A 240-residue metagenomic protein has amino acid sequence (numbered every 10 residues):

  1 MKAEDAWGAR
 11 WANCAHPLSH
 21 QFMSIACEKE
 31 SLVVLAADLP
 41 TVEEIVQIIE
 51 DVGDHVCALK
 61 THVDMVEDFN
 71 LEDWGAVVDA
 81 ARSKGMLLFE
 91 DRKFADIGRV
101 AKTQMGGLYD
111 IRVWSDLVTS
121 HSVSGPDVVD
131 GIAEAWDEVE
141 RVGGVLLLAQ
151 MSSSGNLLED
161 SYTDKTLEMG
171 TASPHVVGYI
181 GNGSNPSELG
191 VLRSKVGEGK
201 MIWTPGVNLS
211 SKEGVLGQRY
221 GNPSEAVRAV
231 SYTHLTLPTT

Functional and structural regions predicted by a protein language model:
M1-S83, L87-F89, D96, Y162 (+3 more regions): Conserved N-terminal beta1-alpha1 strand-loop-helix module at the mouth
A12-F22, R82-L87, A135-L147, S194-K200: P-loop/Walker A phosphate-binding loop and immediately adjacent motor/lid segment at beta-alpha junctions
S19, I49, W74-V78, M105 (+4 more regions): Generic structural signal for well-ordered alpha-helices, preferentially at hydrophobic/aromatic core positions
V33-A37, L59-T61, L88-E90, S120 (+4 more regions): Hydrophobic faces of well-ordered beta-strands that scaffold small-molecule active sites in alpha/beta enzyme cores
D38-P40, H62-V66, K93-I97, H121-V123 (+3 more regions): Active-site beta-loop-alpha junctions enriched in small/polar residues
G98-S187, G199: Conserved anion-binding
G183-A229: A C-terminal functional module that forms or caps the active site or interfaces directly with catalytic machinery
T233-T239: Conserved small/polar residues in nucleotide/adenosyl-binding loops
